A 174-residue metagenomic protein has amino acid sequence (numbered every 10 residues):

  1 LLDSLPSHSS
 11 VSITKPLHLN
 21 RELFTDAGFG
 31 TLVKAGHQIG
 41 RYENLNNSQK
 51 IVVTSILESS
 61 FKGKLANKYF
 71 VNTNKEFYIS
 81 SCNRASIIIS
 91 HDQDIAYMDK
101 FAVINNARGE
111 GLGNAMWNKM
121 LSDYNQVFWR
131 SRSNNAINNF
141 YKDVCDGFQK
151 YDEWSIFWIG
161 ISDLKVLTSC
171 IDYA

Functional and structural regions predicted by a protein language model:
L1-I95, D99-V127, N135, D146 (+1 more regions): C-terminal catalytic "cap/lid" subdomain
S131: A cross-domain feature marking catalytic cores of carbohydrate-active enzymes and several ubiquitous metabolic/repair
N138: Short catalytic/ligand-binding loop motif for oxyanion handling, primarily in non-cytosolic enzymes, centered on
Y141: Conserved active-site tyrosine of GNAT-family acetyltransferases
V144-K150: Conserved acetyl-CoA-binding loop of GNAT-fold acetyltransferases
